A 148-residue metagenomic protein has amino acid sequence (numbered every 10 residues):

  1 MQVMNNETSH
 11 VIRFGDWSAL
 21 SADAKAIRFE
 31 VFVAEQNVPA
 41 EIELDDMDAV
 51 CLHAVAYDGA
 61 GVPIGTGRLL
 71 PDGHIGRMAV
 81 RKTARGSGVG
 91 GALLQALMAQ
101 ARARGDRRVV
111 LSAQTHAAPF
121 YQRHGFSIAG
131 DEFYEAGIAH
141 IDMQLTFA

Functional and structural regions predicted by a protein language model:
Q2-H53, Y57-V62, H74: Short amphipathic alpha-helix that is part of the acyltransferase structural core
C51, I138-D142: Short hydrophobic/aromatic beta-strand or adjacent loop that forms the aromatic wall/cage of a ligand/substrate-binding
I64-G65, G130: A structural microfeature
T66, L70-T83: Conserved acetyl-CoA binding element of GNAT-fold acetyltransferases
A84, G88-A96: Conserved acetyl-CoA pyrophosphate-binding loop and the N-cap/start of the following alpha-helix in GNAT-like
A101-Q114: Conserved GNAT acetyl-CoA-binding A-motif
T115-A139: Conserved active-site alpha-helix within GNAT-family acetyltransferase domains
